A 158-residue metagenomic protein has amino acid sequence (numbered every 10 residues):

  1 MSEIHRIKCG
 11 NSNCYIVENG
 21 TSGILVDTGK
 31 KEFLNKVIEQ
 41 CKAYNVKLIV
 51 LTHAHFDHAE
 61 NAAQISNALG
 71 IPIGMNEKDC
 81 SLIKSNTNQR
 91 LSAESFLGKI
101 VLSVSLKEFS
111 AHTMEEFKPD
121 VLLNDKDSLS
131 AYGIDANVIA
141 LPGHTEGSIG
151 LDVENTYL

Functional and structural regions predicted by a protein language model:
M1, C9-N11, E115-F117, L123 (+1 more regions): Residues that act as N-cap/strand-start positions at coil-to-secondary-structure junctions
M1-Y44, G150-L158: Conserved beta-strand hairpin/beta-sheet module of binuclear metal-dependent hydrolase folds, prominently
S2-I4, E108-E115, V138-I139: Short, P/G- and charge-enriched loop/turn segments at secondary-structure junctions
R6-K8, M75, L122, V138-A140: Structural signal for conserved beta-strand scaffold positions within catalytic alpha/beta enzyme cores
S12, E32, F56-D57, S81 (+2 more regions): Short alpha-helical
V26-G29, K47-A54, I73-E77, A140-G143 (+1 more regions): Active-site neighborhood of phospho(di)ester-bond hydrolases with catalytic His/Asp-centered motifs
E32, K118-V121, S128-S130, I134-L158: Metallo-beta-lactamase
I38, K42-N124, S128: Active-site HxH/HxHxD metal-binding segment of metal-dependent hydrolases
